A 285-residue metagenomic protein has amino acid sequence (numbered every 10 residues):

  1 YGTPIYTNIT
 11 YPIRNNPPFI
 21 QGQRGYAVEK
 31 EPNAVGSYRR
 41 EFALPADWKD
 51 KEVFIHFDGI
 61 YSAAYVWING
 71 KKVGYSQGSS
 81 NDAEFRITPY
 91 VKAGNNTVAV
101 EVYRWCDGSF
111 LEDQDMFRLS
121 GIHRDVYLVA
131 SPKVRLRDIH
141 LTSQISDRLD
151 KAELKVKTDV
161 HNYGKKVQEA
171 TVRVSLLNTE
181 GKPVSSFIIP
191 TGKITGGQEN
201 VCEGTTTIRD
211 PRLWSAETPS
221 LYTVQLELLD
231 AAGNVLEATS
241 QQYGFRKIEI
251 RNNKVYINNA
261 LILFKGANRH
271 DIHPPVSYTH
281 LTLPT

Functional and structural regions predicted by a protein language model:
V28-D138, Y163-G164, T179-E180: Accessory beta-strand-rich segments of carbohydrate-active enzymes
V35, A93-G94, K151, T195-E199: Solvent-exposed, conformationally flexible loop/turn segments
W48-K51, V91-N95, I208-L221: Short glycine/proline/serine/threonine-rich loop/turn segments at secondary-structure transition edges
H123-H140, R246-A260: Low-complexity, Pro/Ser/Thr- and charge-rich linker/hinge segments at domain boundaries
K133-Y163: Surface beta-strand/loop "capping" patches
A152-G192: Beta-strand-rich binding/interaction modules
I188-R209: Intrinsically disordered, low-complexity Pro/Gly/Ser/Thr-rich segments with frequent PxxP/GP/PP motifs and embedded
T279-T285: Conserved small/polar residues in nucleotide/adenosyl-binding loops
